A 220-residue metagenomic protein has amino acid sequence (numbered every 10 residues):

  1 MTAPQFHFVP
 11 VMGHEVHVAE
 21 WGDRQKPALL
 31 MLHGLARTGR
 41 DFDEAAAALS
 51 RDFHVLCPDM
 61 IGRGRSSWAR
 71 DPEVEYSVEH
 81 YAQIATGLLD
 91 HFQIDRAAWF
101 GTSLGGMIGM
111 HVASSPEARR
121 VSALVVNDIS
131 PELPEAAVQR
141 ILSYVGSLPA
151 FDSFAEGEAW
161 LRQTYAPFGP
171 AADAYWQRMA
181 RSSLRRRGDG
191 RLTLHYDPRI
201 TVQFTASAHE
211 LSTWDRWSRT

Functional and structural regions predicted by a protein language model:
M1-E15: N-terminal cap/lid segment of alpha/beta-hydrolase-fold proteins
V11-M12, E44, C57-F100: Active-site loop/oxyanion-hole signature of alpha/beta-hydrolase fold enzymes
G13, R24-K26, R51, D90-R96 (+1 more regions): Active-site acidic short loop of glycosyltransferases
H14-W68: Conserved HGGG/HGGXW glycine-rich cap/lid loop of the alpha/beta-hydrolase fold
L49-S50, A118-R119, R216-T220: Short, conserved loop/helix-junction motifs that constitute active-site signature segments in enzyme catalytic cores
H91-E135: Conserved hydrolase catalytic core segment
S143-G146, E156-P170, R181-L184, V202-A208: Helix-loop "lid/cap" segments that line or gate small-molecule binding pockets
R185-T220: Conserved serine/cysteine hydrolase catalytic core
